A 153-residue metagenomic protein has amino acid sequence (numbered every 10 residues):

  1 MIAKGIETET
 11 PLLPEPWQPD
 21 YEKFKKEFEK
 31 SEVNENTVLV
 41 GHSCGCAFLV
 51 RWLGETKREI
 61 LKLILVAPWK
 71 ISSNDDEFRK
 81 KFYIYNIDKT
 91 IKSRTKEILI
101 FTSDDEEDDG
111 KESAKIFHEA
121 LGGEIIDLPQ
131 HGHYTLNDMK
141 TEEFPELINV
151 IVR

Functional and structural regions predicted by a protein language model:
M1-E35: Active-site catalytic motif of lipid deacylating hydrolases and related acyltransferases
E9, H118-L136: Catalytic histidine neighborhood in serine/cysteine hydrolases with alpha/beta-hydrolase-type architecture
L12-P16, L63-S73, S103: Active-site nucleophile loop of the alpha/beta-hydrolase fold
P19, H131-E142: Catalytic histidine-centered segment of alpha/beta-hydrolase-like enzymes
Y21-K25, P68-K92: Flexible "cap/lid" loop of the alpha/beta hydrolase fold
V40-V50: Gly/Ala-rich beta-loop-alpha elbow adjacent to hydrolase catalytic centers
R94, L99-T102: Short beta-strand/loop motif that positions the catalytic acidic residue of the alpha/beta-hydrolase fold
E106-S113: Conserved alpha/beta-hydrolase "acid-adjacent" motif
